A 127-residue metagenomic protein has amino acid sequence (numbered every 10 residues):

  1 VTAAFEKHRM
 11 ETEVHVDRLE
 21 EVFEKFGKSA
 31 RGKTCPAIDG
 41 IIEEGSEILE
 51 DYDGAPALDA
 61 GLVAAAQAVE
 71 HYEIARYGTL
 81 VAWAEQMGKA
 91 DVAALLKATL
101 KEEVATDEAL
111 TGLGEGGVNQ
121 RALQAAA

Functional and structural regions predicted by a protein language model:
V1-A127: Amphipathic alpha-helical hairpins
